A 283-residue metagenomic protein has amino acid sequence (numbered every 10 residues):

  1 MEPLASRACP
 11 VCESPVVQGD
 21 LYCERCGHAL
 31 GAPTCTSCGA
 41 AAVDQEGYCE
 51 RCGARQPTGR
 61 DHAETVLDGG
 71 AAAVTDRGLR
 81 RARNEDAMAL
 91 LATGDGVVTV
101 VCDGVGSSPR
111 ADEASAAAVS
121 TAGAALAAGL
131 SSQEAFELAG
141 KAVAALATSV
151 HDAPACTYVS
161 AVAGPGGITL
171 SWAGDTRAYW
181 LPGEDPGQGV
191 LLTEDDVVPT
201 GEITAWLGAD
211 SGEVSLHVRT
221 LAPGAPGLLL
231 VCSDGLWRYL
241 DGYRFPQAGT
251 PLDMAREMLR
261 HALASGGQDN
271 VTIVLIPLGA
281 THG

Functional and structural regions predicted by a protein language model:
M1-G283: PP2C/PPM-type serine/threonine phosphatase catalytic domain
